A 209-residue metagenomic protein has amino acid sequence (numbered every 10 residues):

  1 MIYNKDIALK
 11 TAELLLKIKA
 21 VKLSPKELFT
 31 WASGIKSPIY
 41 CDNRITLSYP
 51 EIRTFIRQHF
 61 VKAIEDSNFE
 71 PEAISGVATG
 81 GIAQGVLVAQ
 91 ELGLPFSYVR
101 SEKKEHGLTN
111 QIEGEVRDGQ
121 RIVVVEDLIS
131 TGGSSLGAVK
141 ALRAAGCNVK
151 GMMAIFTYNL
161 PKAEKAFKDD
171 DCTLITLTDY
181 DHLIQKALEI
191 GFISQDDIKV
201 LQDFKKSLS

Functional and structural regions predicted by a protein language model:
M1-S67: Active-site-facing substrate-recognition patch
I2-K17, K140-S209: PRPP-dependent phosphoribosyltransferase catalytic core
F60-E72, V139-A145: Phosphate/pyrophosphate-binding loops at sites that engage ATP/ADP/AMP, CoA/4′-phosphopantetheine, polyphosphate
S67-N68, G114-D118, A145-G146, A166: Solvent-exposed alpha-helices and their adjacent loops that cap or buttress functional pockets in soluble metabolic
F69-A78, M153: Short glycine-rich phosphate-binding loop at a beta-alpha junction
E72, Q120, K150: Conserved acidic residues
G85-V123, T131-G137, I190: Short, glycine/charge-rich flexible loops or terminal/linker lids adjacent to PRPP-binding catalytic cores
